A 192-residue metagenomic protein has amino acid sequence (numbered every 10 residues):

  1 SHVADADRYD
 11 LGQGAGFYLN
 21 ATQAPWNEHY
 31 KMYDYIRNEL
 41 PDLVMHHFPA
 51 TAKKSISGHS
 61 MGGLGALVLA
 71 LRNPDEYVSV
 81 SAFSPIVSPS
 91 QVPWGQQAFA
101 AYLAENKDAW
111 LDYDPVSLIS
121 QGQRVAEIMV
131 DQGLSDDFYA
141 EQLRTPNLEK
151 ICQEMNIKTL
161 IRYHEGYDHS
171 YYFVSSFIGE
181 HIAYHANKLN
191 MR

Functional and structural regions predicted by a protein language model:
S1-R192: Non-catalytic cap/lid and distal C-terminal segments of serine-dependent acyl enzymes
